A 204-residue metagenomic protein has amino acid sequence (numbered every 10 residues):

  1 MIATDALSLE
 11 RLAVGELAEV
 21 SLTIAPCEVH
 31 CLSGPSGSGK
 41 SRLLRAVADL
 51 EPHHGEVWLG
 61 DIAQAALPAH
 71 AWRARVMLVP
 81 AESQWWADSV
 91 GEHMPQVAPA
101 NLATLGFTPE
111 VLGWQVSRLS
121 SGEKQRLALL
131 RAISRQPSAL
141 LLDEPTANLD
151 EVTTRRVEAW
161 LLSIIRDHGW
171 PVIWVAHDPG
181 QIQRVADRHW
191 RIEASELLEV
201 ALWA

Functional and structural regions predicted by a protein language model:
V47-A48: Helix-to-loop junction immediately C-terminal to a conserved catalytic motif
A63-M77: ABC ATPase NBD coupling module
R75, E82-N101: Q-loop/switch helix immediately C-terminal to the Walker
Q115-L119, E123: Conserved ABC ATPase signature
L129: Hydrophobic anchor residue at the start of the ABC signature
L140-E144: Catalytic Walker B motif of ABC-type/P-loop ATPase nucleotide-binding domains
V175-H177: H-loop/switch region of ABC-family ATPase nucleotide-binding domains
